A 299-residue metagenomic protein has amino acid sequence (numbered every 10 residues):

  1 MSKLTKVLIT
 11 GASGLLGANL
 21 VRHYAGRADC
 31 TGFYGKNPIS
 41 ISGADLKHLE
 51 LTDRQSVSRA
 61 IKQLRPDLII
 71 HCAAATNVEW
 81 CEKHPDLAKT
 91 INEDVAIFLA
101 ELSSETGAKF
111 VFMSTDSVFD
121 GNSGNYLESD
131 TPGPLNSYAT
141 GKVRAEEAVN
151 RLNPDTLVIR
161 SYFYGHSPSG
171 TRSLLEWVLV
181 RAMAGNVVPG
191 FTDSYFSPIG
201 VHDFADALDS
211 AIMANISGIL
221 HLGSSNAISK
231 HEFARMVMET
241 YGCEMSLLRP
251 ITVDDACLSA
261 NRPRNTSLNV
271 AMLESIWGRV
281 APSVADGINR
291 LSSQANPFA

Functional and structural regions predicted by a protein language model:
L4-G26: N-terminal Rossmann NAD(P)H-binding glycine-rich loop of SDR-like oxidoreductase domains
T10, F33, C72-A73, F110-D116 (+2 more regions): SDR active-site strand-loop-helix element
I41-D53: Rossmann-fold cofactor-recognition segment
L51-E93: NAD(P)H-binding glycine-rich loop region in Rossmannoid oxidoreductase-like domains and their noncatalytic homologs
T90, D94-V95, K109, V118-I159 (+1 more regions): Catalytic helix-loop patch of NAD(P)-dependent Rossmann-fold dehydrogenases
E147-F196, H202-D203: NAD(P)-dependent short-chain dehydrogenase/reductase
A207-L208, A214-S259, A299: Mid/C-terminal beta-alpha module of Rossmann-like enzyme folds, strongest in SDR-family dehydrogenases/epimerases
S229-R235, I251-L291, A295-A299: Conserved C-terminal active-site "lid" loop/helix of NAD(P)H-dependent oxidoreductases that clamps the redox cofactor
